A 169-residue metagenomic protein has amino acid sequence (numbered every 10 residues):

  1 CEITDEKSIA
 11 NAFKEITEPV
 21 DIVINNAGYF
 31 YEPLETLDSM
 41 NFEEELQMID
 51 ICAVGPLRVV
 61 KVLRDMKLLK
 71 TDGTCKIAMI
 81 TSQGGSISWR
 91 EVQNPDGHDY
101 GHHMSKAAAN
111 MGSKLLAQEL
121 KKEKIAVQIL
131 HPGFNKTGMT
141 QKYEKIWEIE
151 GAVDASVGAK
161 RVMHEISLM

Functional and structural regions predicted by a protein language model:
C1-K7: Rossmann-fold cofactor-recognition segment
F13, V60, S113, A159-V162: Short-chain dehydrogenase/reductase
P19, V23-I24: Conserved hydrophobic beta-strands of the Rossmann-like cofactor-binding core in SDR/related NAD(P)H-dependent
Y29-F30, T36-I49, D65, L69-K122: Catalytic loop of short-chain dehydrogenase/reductase
S82-G84, I129-K136: PG/GG-rich flexible active-site loop of Rossmann-like NAD(P)H-dependent oxidoreductases, especially the SDR superfamily
A126: Short, small/polar-rich loop/turn modules that mediate ligand/substrate recognition or access, typified
I129, T137, Q141-M169: C-terminal helical subdomain
